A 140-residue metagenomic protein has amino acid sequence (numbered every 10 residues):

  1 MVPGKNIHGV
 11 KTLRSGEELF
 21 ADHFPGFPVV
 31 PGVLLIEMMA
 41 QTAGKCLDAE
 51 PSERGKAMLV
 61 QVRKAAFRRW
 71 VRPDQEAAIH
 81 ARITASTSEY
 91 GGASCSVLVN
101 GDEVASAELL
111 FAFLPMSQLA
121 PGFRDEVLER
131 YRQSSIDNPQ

Functional and structural regions predicted by a protein language model:
M1-V30: Catalytic strand-loop segment that frames the active site of acyl-thioester-processing enzymes
G4-K5, P73-Q75, I83-P139: HotDog/MaoC-like acyl-thioester-processing domains
G9, D22, G44, A57 (+2 more regions): Glycine-centered structural positions embedded in regular secondary structure
K11, H80-I83: Short, hydrophobic/aromatic-enriched beta-strand segments in well-ordered soluble domains
E18, F24-P25, V29, L34 (+3 more regions): Short capping/connector residues at structural and topological boundaries
H23-P31, L35-K45, L59: Compact, glycine-rich, soluble single-domain proteins
A40-A78, V104, E108-L114: Hydrophobic beta-strand-centered segment that forms part of the acyl-chain substrate-binding groove
